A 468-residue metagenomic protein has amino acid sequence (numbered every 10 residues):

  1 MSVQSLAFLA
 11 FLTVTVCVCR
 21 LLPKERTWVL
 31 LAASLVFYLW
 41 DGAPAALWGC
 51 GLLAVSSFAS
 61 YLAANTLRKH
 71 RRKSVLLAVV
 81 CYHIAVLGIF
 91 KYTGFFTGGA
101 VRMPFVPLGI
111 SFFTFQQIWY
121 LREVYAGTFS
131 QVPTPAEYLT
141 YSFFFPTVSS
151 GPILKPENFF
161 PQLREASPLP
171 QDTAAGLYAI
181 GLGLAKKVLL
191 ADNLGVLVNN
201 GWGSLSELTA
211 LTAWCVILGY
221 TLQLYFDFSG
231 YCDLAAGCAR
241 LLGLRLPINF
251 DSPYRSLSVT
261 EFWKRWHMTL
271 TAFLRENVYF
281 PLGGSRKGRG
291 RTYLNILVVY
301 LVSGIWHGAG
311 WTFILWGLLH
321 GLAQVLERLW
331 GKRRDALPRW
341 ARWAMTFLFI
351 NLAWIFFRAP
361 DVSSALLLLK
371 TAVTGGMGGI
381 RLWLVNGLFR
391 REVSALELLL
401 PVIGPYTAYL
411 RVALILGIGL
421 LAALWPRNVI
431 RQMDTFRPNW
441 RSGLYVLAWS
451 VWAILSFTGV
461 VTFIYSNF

Functional and structural regions predicted by a protein language model:
M1-I418, R427-N467: Membrane-embedded transmembrane alpha-helical bundles that form the catalytic cores of multi-pass lipid-modifying
